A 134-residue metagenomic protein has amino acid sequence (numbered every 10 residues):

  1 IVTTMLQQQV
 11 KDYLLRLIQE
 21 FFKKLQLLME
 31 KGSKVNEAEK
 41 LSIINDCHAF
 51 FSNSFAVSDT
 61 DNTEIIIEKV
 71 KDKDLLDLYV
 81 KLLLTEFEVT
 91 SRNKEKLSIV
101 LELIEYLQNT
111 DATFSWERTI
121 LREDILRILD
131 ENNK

Functional and structural regions predicted by a protein language model:
V2-K73, R127-K134: N-terminal alpha-helical interaction modules that lie
K11, F21, I43-H48, L83-F87 (+2 more regions): Aromatic-enriched hydrophobic runs in primary sequence
E20, K24-L27, N62, Y79-E86 (+2 more regions): Structural register within alpha-helical repeat arrays
K31-E37, V89-K94, F114: Charged, low-complexity interaction regions
E64-T110: Amphipathic protein-protein interaction modules
N93-K134: Amphipathic alpha-helical binding modules
